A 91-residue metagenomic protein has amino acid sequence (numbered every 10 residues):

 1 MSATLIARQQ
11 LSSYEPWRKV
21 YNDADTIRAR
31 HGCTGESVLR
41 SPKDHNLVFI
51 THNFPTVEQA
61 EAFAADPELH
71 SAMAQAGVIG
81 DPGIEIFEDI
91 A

Functional and structural regions predicted by a protein language model:
M1-P67, S71, I79-A91: Short S/T/G/P-rich N-terminal loop/turn motif that feeds into the first structured element of a domain
